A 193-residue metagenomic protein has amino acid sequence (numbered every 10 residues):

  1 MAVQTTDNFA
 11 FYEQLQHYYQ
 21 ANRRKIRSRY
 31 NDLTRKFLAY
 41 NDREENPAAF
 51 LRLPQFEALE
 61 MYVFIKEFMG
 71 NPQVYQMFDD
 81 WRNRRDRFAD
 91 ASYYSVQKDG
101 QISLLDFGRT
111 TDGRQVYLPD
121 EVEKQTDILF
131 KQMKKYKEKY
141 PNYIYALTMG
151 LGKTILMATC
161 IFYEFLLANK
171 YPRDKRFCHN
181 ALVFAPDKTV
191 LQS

Functional and structural regions predicted by a protein language model:
M1-R29, E44-E45: Charged, low-complexity intrinsically disordered regions
Y18, M61-I65, C160, E164 (+1 more regions): Generic, well-ordered alpha-helical scaffold segments in large soluble proteins
R23-A146, I155: Conserved pre-motif I regulatory segment
F64-N71, L166-K170, D187: A generic secondary-structure boundary signal that marks alpha-helix termini
K137-Y140, P172-C178: Short helix-terminating capping/connector loops at secondary-structure junctions
M149-G150: The conserved Walker
K153-A168: Motif I (Walker A/P-loop) of helicase-class P-loop NTPases
T154-L156, D174-S193: Conserved Walker A/P-loop ATP-binding site and its immediately adjacent core in helicase/helicase-like ATPase domains
